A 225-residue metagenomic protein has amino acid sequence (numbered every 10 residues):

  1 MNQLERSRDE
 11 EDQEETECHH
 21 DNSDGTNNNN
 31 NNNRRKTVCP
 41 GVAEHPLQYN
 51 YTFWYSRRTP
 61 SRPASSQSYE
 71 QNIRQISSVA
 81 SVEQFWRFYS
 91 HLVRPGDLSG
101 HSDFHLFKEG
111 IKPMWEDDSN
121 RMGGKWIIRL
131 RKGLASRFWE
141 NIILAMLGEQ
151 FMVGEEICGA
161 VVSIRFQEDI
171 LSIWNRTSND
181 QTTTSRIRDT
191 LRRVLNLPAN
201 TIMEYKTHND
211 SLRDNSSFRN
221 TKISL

Functional and structural regions predicted by a protein language model:
N2-L225: ADP-ribose/nucleotidyl-moiety interaction motifs
